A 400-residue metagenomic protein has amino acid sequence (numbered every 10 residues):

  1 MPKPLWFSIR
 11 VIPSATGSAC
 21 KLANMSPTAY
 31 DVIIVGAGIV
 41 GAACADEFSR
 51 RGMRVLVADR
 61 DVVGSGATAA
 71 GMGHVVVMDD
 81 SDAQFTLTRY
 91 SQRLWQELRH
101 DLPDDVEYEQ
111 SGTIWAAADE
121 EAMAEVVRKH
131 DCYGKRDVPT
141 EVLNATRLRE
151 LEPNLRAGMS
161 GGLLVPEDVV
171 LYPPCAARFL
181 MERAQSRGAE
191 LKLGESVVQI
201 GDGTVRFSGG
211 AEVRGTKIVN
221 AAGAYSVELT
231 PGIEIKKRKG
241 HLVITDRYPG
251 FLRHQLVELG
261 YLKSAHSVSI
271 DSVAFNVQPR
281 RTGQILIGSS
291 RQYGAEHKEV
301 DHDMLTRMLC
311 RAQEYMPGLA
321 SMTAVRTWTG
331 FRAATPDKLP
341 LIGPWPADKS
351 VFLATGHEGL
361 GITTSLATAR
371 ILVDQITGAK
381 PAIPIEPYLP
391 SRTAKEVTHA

Functional and structural regions predicted by a protein language model:
T28-Y30, S208-K217: Core beta-strand elements of the Rossmann-like FAD/NAD(P) dinucleotide-binding domain in flavoenzyme oxidoreductases
V32-L56: N-terminal Rossmann-like FAD-binding beta1-loop-alpha1 element of flavoenzymes
D46-E47, G73-V75, V106-Y108, A224-P346: Active-site substrate-recognition segment that forms the wall of the catalytic cavity or substrate channel
S49-A69: Glycine-rich FAD pyrophosphate-binding loop
M72-L151, A274, R311-Q313: Dinucleotide-binding Rossmann-like beta1-alpha1 core, especially the glycine-rich loop that anchors the ADP
L163-G203, F207, G215-T216: Helical element adjacent to the flavin cofactor pocket in flavoenzyme catalytic cores
G215-K217, A221-V227: Glycine-/small-residue-rich beta->alpha transition segments that form the dinucleotide
R307, Q313-A400: C-terminal catalytic lobe of FAD-dependent flavoproteins
